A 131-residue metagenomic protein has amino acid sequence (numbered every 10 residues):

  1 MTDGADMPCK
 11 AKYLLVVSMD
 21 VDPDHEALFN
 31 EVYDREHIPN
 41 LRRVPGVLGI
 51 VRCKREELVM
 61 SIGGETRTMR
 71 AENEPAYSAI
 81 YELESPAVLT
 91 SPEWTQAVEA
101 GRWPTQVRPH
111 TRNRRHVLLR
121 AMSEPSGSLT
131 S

Functional and structural regions predicted by a protein language model:
M1-S131: Macromolecular interaction modules
